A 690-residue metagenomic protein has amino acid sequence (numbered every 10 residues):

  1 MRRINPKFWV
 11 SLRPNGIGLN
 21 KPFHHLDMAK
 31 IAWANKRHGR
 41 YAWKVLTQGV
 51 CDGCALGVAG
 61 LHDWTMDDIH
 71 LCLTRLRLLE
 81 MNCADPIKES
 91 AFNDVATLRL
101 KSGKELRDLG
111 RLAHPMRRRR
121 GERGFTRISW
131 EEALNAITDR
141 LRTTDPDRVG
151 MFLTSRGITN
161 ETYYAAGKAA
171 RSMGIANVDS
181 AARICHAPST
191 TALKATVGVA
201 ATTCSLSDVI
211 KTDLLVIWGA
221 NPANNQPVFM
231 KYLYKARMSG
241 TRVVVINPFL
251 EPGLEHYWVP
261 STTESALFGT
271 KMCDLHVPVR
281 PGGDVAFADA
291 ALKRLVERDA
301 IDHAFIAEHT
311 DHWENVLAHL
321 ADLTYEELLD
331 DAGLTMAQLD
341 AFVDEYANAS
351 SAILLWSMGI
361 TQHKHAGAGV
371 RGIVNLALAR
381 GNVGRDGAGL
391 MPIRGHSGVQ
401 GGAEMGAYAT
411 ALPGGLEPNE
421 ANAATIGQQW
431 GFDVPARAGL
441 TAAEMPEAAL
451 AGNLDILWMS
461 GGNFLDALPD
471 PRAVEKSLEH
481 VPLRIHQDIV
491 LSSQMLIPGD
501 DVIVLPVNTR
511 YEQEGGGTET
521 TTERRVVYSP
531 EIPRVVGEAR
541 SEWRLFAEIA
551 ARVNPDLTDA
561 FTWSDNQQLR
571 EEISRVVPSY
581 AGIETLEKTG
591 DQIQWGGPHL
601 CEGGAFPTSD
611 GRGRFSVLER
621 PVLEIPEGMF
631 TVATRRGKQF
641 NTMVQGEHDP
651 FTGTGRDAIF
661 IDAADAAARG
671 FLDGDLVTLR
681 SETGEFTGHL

Functional and structural regions predicted by a protein language model:
M1-G57, D67: Intrinsically disordered, low-structural-confidence terminal and linker regions
R2-P22, G110-G398, A423-C601, T654-L690: Cofactor-pocket helix-loop regions in the catalytic cores of large enzyme subunits
C51-C54, C72, C185: Disulfide-bonded cysteines in secreted/extracellular proteins and peptides
G57-R77: Iron-sulfur (Fe-S) cluster-binding segments and ferredoxin-like electron-carrier domains, especially [2Fe-2S]
L73-N93, L254-T270, E417-I426: Charged, glycine/proline-rich intrinsically disordered loops and linkers
L78-G124, L134, E161: Low-complexity, highly charged intrinsically disordered N-terminal segments that act as targeting/localization
K101, E105-R119, F630-A658: Glycine-rich loop/turn
Q400-A403, Y408, W563-D649: Long, low-complexity segments enriched in small/aliphatic residues
